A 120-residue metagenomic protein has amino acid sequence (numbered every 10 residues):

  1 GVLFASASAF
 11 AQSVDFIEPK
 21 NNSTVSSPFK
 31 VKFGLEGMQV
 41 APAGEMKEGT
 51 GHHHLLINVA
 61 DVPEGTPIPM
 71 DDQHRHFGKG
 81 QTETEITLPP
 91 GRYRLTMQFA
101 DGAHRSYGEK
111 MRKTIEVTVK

Functional and structural regions predicted by a protein language model:
S6-S8: N-terminal signal peptide c-region/cleavage motif recognized by signal peptidases
F10-S26: Short, compositionally biased P/S/T/A/G/V-rich stretches that sit at domain boundaries
N22, P28-E36, V40-K120: Long, low-complexity serine/threonine/glycine- and acidic-rich segments characteristic of extracellular
